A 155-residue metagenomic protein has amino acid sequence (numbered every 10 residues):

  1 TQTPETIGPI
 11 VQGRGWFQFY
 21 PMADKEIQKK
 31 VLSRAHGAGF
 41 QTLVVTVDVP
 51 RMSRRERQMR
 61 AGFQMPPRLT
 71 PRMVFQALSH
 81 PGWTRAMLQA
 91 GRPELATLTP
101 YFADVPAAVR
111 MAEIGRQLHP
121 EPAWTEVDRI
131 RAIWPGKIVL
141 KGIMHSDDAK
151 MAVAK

Functional and structural regions predicted by a protein language model:
T1-K155: Active-site entrance/lid segments in N-terminal catalytic domains of soluble metabolic enzymes
